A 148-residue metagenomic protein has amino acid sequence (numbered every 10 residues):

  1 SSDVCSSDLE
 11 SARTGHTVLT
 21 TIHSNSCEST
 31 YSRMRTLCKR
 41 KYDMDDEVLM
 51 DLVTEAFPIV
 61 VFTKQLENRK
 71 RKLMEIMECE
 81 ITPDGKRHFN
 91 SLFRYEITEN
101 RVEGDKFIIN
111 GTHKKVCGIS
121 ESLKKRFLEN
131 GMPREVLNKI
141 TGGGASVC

Functional and structural regions predicted by a protein language model:
S1-S6: Short, small-residue-biased leader/transition segments that mark boundaries at the very start of proteins
E10-T14, L52-E55: Conserved catalytic network of the ASCE P-loop NTPase/AAA+ motor domain
S11, L37-C38, F127: Hydrophobic alpha-helix position signal
T14-T20: Loop/turn-to-beta-strand initiation segments
T20-T21, V136: A generic structural-conservation signal
T21-E75, I81-H88, I97-T98: Replace "adjacent to P-loop NTPase cores in ATP/GTP-dependent enzymes" with "adjacent to NTP-binding cores
E75-C148: NTP-binding/hydrolysis catalytic cores, primarily Walker-type P-loop NTPases
